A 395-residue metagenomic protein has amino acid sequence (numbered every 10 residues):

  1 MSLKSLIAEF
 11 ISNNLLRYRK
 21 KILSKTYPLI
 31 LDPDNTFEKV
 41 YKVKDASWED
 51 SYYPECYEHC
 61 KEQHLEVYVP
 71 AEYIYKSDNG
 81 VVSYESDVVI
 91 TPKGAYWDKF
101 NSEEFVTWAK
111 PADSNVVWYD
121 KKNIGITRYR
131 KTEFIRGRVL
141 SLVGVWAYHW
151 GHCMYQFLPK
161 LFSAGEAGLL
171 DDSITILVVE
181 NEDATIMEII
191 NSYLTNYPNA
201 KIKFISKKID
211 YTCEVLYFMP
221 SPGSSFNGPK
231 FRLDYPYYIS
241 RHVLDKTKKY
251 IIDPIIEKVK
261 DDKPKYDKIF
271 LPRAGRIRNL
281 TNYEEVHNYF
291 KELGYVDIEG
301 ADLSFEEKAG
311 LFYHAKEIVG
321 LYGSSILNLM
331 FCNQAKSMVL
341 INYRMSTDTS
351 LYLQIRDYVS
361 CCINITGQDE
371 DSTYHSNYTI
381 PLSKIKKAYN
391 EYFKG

Functional and structural regions predicted by a protein language model:
S2-G395: The feature primarily captures lumenal catalytic ectodomains of type II secretory-pathway glycosyltransferases
